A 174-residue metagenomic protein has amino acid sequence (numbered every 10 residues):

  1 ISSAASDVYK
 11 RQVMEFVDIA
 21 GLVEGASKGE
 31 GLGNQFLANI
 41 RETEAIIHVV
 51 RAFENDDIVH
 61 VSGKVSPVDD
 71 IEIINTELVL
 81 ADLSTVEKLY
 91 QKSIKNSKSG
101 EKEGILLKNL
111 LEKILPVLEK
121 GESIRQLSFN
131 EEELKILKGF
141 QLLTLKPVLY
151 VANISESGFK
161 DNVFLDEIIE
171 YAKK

Functional and structural regions predicted by a protein language model:
I1-A5, Y9: Single conserved hydrophobic/aromatic residue that forms the stacking wall/gate of nucleotide- or nucleobase-binding
D7, A38-N39, G139-L143: Replace "in large, NTP-powered and nucleic-acid-processing enzymes" with "in large, NTP-powered factors and other
M14-K28: Switch II (G3) loop of P-loop NTPases
E15, E44-R51, D70-V79, S84-Q91 (+3 more regions): Conserved beta-strand/loop subsegment of P-loop NTPase cores
G21-V23, R51-D57, K64-S66, V79-L80 (+1 more regions): Conserved nucleotide-binding/hydrolysis micro-motifs of P-loop NTPases
L32-F53: Inter-motif core of Ras-like GTPase G domains
S62-L78, I114, S123: Buried, small/hydrophobic-residue-enriched core segments of structured protein domains
E87, K92-K174: C-terminal-of-GTPase-core extension/linker across diverse P-loop GTPases
